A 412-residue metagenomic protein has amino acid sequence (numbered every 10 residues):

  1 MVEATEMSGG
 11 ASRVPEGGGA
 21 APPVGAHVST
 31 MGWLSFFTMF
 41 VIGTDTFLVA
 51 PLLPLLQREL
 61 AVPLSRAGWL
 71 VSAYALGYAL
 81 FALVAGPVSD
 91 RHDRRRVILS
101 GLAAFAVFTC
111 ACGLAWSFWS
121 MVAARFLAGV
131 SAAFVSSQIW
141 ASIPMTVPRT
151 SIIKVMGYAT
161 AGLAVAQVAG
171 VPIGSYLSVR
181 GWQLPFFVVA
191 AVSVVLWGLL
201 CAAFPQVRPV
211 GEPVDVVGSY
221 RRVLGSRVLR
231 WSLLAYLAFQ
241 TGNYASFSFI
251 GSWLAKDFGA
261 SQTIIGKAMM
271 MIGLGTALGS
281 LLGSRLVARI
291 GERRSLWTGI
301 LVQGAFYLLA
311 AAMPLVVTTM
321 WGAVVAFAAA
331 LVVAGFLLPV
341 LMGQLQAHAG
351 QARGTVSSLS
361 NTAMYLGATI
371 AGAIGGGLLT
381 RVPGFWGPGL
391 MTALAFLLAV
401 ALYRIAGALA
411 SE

Functional and structural regions predicted by a protein language model:
G17-G25, F204-L233: Juxtamembrane intracellular "pre-TM" segments in multi-pass secondary transporters
A61, D93, L114-S120, G259 (+1 more regions): Helix-breaking motifs and short loop linkers at transmembrane-helix boundaries and internal kinks in secondary membrane
L80-W116: Conserved MFS/SLC helix-loop-helix module at the cytosolic interface between two early adjacent transmembrane helices
A82-D93, G279-E292, L379-T380: Helix-to-loop junctions at the C-terminal end of transmembrane segments in multipass secondary transporters
A124-V165: Cytoplasmic helix-loop-helix junction between adjacent transmembrane helices in 12-TM secondary transporters
R149, G157-F204: Helix-loop-helix hairpin linking two adjacent transmembrane segments in secondary transporters
R294-L341: C-terminal transmembrane helical hairpin of 12-TM major facilitator-type secondary transporters
H348-P383: A late C-terminal transmembrane helix in Major Facilitator Superfamily
